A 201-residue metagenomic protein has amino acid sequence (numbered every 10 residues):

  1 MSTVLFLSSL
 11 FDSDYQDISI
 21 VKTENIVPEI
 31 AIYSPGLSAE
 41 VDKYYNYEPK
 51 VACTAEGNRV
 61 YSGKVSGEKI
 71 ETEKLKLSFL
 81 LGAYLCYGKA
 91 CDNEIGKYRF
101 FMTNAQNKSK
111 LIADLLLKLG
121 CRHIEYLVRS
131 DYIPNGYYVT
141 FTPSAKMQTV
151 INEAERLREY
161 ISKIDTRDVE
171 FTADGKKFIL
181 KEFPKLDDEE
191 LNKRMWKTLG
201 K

Functional and structural regions predicted by a protein language model:
M1-E29, P49-L119: Intein-associated homing endonuclease modules of the LAGLIDADG/DOD-type, together with closely related HINT-family
N25-E29, Y126-F141: Beta-rich nucleic-acid/ligand-interaction surfaces
E29, Y33-L37: The feature marks either
G36-A39, A105-Q106, T140-Q148: Helix N-cap motif at beta-to-alpha junctions
V41-C53, L115-K118, T149-I161: Extended Gly/Ser/Thr-rich low-complexity repeat segments, especially those forming or decorating extracellular
K50-E71, E125-L127, R156-D174: Conserved short beta-strand edge segments in small beta-sheet-based binding/regulatory domains
G88, H123-Y126: Nuclease catalytic cores that cleave nucleic-acid phosphodiester bonds, predominantly acidic two-metal-ion
E153-K201: Extended mid-to-C-terminal alpha-helical interaction segments
